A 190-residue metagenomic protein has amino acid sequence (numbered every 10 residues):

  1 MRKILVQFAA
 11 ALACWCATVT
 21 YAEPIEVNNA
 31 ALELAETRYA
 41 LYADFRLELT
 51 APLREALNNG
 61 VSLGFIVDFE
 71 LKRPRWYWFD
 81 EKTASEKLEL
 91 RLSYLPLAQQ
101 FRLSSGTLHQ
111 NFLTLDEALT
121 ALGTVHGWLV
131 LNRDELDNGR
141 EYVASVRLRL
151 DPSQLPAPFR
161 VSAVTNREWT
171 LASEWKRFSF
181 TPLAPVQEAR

Functional and structural regions predicted by a protein language model:
Q7-A17: Bacterial N-terminal signal peptides
T18-A22: Sec/Tat signal peptide C-region and signal peptidase I cleavage site
E23-L63: N-terminal onset of structured domains
I25-A31, A51, K87-E89, G127-N132: Short structured motifs
L32-Y39, L95-A98, D134-V143: A short, structured loop/turn motif at beta-sheet edges
E48, P52-R54, T120-D137: Signal that preferentially marks extracellular ectodomain short beta-strand elements of beta-sandwich modules
A56-V125: Structured domain cores in non-transmembrane regions
V130, D134, N138-R190: Glycine-rich, aromatic-bearing surface loops/beta-hairpins
